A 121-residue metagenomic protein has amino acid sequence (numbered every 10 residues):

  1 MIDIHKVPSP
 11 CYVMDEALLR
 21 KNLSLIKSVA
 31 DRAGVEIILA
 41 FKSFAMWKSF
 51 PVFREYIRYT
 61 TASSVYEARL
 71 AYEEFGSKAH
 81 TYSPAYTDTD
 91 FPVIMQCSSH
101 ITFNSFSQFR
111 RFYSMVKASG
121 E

Functional and structural regions predicted by a protein language model:
M1-M14: Generic N-terminal amphipathic, Lys/Arg-enriched alpha-helix
I4-H5, L23, V65, T87: Residue-level detector of functional hotspots within protein domains
C11, D15-L18, K48: Solvent-exposed, flexible loop/coil residues
Y12-V13, L23, L70: Generic preference for hydrophobic/aromatic residues in regular secondary structure cores
L19-N22, I26: Alpha-helical packing segments of well-folded alpha/beta enzyme cores
V35-E121: Active-site-proximal beta-alpha core segment in soluble small-molecule metabolic enzymes
